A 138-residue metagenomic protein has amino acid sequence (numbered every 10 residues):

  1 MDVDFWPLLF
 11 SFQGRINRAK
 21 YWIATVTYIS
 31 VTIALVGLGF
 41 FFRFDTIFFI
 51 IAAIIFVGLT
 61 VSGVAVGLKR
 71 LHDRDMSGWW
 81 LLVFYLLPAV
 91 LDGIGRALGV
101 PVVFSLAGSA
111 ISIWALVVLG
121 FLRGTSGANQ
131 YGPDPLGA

Functional and structural regions predicted by a protein language model:
M1-T27, V31, G63-G78, V117-A138: Membrane-interface extramembranous regions at the lipid-water interface
V31-T60, F84-W114: Membrane-helix interface segments in multi-pass membrane proteins
A53, S77-W80: Selective transmembrane helix interface/packing segments
